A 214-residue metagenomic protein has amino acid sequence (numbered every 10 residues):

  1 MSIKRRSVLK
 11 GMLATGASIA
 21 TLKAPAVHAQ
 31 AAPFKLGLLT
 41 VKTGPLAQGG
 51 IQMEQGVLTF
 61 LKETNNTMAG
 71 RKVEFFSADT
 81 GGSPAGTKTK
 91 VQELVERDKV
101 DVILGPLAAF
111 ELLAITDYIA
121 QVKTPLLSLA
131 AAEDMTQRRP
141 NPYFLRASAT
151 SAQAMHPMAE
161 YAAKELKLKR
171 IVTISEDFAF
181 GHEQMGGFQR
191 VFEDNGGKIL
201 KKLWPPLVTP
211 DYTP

Functional and structural regions predicted by a protein language model:
S7-H28: N-terminal export signals
K23-V41: C-terminal segment of N-terminal export signals and the immediately downstream linker at the start of the mature
A31-L36, N65-E74, P84-A85, D98: Conserved N-terminal structural module of periplasmic/extracytoplasmic solute-binding proteins
G37-G56, A78-P84, L107-A108, S175-H182: Extracytoplasmic "Venus flytrap"
G44, E54-F75, D194-G197: Signal peptide-proximal N-terminal region of secreted/periplasmic/extracellular or secretory-lumen proteins
F76-P84, K202-P210: Short beta->alpha junction loops
P84-D101, Y161, T213-P214: Short, well-structured alpha-helical segments in soluble
V100-L207: Extracytoplasmic ligand/sensor domains, especially the bilobed periplasmic-binding protein
